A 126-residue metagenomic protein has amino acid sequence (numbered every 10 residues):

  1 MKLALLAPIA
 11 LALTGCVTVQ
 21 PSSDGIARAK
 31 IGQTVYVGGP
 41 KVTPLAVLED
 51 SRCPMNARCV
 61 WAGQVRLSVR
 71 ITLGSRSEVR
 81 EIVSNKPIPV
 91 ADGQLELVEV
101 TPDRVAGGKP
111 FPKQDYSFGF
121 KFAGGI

Functional and structural regions predicted by a protein language model:
M1-A4: Positively charged n-region of N-terminal signal peptides that target proteins for export
A12-G15: C-terminal motif of bacterial Sec signal peptides marking the signal peptidase cleavage site
V17-V19: Bacterial signal peptide processing site
T34-W61: Post-signal-peptide N-terminal segment of Sec-exported extracytoplasmic proteins
R58-V65, P112-F118: Short coil-to-beta strand junction motifs in C2/discoidin
G63-R76: Iron-sulfur (Fe-S) cluster-binding segments and ferredoxin-like electron-carrier domains, especially [2Fe-2S]
I82-V105: Short Fe-S-cluster ligation motifs
V100-I126: C-terminal partner/receptor-binding element of secreted or periplasmic proteins
